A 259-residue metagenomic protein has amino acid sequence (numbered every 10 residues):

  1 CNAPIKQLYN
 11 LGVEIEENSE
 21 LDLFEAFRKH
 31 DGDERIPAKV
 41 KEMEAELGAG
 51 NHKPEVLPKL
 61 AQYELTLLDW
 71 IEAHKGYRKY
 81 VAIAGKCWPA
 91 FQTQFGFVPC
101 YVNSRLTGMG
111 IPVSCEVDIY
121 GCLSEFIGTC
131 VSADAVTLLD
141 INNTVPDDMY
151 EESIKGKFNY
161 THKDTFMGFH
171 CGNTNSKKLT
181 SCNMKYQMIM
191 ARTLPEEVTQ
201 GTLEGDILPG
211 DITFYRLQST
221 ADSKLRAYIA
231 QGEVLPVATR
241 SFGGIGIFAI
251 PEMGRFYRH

Functional and structural regions predicted by a protein language model:
C1-N10, E17: Internal, well-ordered domain-core segments that constitute the primary functional module of diverse proteins
P4, S19, L138-D140: Short, solvent-exposed coil/turn linker segments
L8-G12, L60-H259: Anaerobic metallocofactor- and corrinoid-dependent redox/one-carbon enzyme cores, especially those from methanogenesis
V13, E17-L60: N-terminal leader/propeptide and maturation segments of large enzyme subunits in energy/redox metabolism and hydrolases
